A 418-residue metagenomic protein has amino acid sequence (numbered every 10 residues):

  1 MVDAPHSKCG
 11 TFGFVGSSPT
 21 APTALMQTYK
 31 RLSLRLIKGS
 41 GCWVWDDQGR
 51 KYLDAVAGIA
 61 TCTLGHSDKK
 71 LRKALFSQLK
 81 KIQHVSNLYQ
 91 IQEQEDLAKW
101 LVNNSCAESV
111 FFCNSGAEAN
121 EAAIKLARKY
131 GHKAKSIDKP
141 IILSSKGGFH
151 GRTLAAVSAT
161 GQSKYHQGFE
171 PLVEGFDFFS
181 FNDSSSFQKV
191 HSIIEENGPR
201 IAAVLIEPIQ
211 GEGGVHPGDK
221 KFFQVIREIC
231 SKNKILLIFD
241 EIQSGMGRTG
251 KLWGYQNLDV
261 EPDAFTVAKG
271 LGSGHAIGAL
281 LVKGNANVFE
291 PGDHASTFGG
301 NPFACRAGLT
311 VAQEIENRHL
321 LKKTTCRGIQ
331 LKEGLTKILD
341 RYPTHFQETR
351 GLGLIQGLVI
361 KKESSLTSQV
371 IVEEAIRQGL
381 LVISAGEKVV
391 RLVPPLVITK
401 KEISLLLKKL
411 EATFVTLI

Functional and structural regions predicted by a protein language model:
M1-H6, G16: Short, positively charged low-complexity motifs
V15-I418: Conserved N-terminal phosphate-binding loop of PLP-dependent enzymes in the Aspartate aminotransferase
